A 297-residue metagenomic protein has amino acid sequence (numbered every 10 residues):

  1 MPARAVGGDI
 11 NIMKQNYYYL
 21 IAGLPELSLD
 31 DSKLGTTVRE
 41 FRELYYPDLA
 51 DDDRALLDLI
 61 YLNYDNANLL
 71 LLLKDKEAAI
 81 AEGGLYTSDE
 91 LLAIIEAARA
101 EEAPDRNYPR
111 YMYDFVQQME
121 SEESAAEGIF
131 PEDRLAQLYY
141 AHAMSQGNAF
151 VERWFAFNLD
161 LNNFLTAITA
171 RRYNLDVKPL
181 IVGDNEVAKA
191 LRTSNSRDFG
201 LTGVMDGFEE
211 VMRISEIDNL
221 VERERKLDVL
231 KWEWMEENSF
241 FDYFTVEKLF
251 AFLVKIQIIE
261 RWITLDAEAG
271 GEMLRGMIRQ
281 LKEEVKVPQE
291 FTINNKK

Functional and structural regions predicted by a protein language model:
D9-K297: Extended alpha-helical surfaces
